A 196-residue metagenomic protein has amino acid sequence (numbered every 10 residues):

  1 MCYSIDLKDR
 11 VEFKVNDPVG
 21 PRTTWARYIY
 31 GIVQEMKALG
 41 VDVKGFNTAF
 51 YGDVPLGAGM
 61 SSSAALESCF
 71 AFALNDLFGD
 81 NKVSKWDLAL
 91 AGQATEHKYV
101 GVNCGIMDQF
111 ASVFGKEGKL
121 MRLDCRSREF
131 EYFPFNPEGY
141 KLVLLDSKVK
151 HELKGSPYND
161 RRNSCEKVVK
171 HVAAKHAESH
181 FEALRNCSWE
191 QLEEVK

Functional and structural regions predicted by a protein language model:
M1-A64, S68-K85, L90, A94 (+4 more regions): ATP-binding N-lobe of GHMP and related small-molecule kinases
M1-R22, K119-K196: C-terminal nucleotide
F13, Y28-Y30, Y99, F110 (+1 more regions): Aromatic side chains
L39, G57, Y99, V172-S179: Short secondary-structure junctions and interdomain/linker hinges
H97, V102, I106-E131: Conserved beta-strand-centric core segments of catalytic alpha/beta enzyme folds
